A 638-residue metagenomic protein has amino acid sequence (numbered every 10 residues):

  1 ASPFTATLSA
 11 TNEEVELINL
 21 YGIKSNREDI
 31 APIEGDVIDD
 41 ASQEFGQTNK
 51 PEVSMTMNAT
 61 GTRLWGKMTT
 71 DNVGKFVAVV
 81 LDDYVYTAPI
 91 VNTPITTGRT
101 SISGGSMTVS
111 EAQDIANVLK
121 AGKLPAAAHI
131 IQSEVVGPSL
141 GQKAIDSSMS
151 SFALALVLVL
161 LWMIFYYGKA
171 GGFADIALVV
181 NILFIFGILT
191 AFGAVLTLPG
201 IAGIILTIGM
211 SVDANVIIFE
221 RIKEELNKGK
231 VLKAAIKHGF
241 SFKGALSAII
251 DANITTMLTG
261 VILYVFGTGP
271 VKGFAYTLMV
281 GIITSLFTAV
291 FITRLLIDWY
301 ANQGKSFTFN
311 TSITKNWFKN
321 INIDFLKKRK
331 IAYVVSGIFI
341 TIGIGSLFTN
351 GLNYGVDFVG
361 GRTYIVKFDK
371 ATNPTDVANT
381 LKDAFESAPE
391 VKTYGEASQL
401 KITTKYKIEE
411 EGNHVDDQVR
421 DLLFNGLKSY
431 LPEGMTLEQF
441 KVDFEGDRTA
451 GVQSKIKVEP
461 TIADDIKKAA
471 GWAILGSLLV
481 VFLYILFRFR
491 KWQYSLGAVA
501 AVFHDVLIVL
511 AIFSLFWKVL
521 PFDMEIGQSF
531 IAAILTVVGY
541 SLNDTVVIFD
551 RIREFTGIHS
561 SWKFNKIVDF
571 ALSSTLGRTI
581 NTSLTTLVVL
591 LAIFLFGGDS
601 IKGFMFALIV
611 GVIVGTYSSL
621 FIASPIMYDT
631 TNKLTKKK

Functional and structural regions predicted by a protein language model:
A1-I90, S454-I456, D464, K468-A470 (+1 more regions): Non-transmembrane, solvent-exposed regions of membrane trafficking/translocation machinery
V53-S54, N58-V73, V77-A78, G141-Q142 (+4 more regions): Interfacial segments of transmembrane alpha-helices in multi-pass membrane proteins
S101, S110-L154, L158, L422 (+2 more regions): Juxtamembrane "pre-transmembrane" interface segments
S139-V159, K230-T268, D324-F325, D465-A470 (+7 more regions): Pore- and gate-forming transmembrane helices of large, multi-pass membrane proteins
G172-G193, I204-S211, F274-A289, S495-W517 (+2 more regions): Small-residue-enriched core segments of transmembrane alpha-helices in multipass membrane transport and channel
V180, G187-I188, E224-S336, D569 (+1 more regions): Hydrophobic alpha-helical transmembrane segments of membrane transport and translocation systems, primarily multi-pass
G209-A252, D298-S306, L520-T582, Y628-K638: Cytosolic juxtamembrane regions of multi-pass inner-membrane proteins
N320-K370: Transmembrane helices with small-residue packing motifs
